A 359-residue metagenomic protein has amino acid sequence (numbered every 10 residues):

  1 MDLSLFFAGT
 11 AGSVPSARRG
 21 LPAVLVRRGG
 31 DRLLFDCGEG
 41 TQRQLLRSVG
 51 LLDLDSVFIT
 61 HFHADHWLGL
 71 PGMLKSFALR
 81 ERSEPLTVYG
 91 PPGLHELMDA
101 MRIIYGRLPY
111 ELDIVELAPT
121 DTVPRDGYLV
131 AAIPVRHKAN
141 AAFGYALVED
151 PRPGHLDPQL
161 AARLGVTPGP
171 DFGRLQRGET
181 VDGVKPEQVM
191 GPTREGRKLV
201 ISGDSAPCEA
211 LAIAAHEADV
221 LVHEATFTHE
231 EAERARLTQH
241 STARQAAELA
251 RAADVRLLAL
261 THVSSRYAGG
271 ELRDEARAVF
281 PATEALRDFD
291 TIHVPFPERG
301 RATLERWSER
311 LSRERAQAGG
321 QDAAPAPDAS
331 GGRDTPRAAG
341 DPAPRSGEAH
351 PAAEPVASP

Functional and structural regions predicted by a protein language model:
M1-G50, S83-P85, G144-L147, G154 (+2 more regions): Conserved beta-strand hairpin/beta-sheet module of binuclear metal-dependent hydrolase folds, prominently
F6, Y89, D113-A118, A131-I133 (+1 more regions): General small-molecule cofactor/ligand-binding pocket signal
P15-A17, D126-A214, V220-V222: Active-site-proximal loop/helix segment associated with metal-binding centers of metalloenzymes
F35-G38, L54-F62, P91, V200-S205 (+3 more regions): Active-site neighborhood of phospho(di)ester-bond hydrolases with catalytic His/Asp-centered motifs
E39-Y89, D113-E116: Active-site metal-binding motif and surrounding structural segment of the metallo-beta-lactamase
G69-F77, M101, A268-R277: Metal-dependent catalytic neighborhoods of phosphoester/phosphodiester hydrolases
L79-E116, R266: Active-site neighborhood of divalent metal-dependent phosphoester bond hydrolases
P119-T120, C208-G331, R337, D341 (+1 more regions): Binuclear metal-ion centers of metallo-dependent hydrolases, dominated by the metallo-beta-lactamase
